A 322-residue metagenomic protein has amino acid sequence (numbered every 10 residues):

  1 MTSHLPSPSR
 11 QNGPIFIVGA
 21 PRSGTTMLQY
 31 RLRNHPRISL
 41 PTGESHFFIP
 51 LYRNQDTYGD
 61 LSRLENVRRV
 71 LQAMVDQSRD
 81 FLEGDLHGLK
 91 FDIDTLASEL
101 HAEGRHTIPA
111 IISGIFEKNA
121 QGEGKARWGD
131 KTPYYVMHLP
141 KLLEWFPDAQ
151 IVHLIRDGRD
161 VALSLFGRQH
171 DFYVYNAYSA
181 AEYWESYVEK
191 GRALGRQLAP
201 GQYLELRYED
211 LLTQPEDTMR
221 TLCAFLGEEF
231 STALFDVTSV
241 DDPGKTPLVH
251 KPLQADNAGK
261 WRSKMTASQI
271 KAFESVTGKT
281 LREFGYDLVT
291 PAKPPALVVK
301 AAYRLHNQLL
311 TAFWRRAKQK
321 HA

Functional and structural regions predicted by a protein language model:
M1-F16, F166-Q169, Y173, R192-R196 (+2 more regions): PAPS-dependent sulfotransferases, especially Golgi type II membrane carbohydrate sulfotransferases
A20: P-loop (Walker A) phosphate-binding loop of NTP-binding proteins
S23: ATP-binding Walker
T26-I38: A conserved segment at the C-terminal end of the G1
P41-D130: PAPS-dependent sulfation machinery
L61-G88, L139-L142, Y173-Y183, E189 (+4 more regions): Anion-recognition interface
A97-E103, I108-P109, S113-D236, V240-P252 (+1 more regions): PAPS-dependent sulfotransferase catalytic domain
